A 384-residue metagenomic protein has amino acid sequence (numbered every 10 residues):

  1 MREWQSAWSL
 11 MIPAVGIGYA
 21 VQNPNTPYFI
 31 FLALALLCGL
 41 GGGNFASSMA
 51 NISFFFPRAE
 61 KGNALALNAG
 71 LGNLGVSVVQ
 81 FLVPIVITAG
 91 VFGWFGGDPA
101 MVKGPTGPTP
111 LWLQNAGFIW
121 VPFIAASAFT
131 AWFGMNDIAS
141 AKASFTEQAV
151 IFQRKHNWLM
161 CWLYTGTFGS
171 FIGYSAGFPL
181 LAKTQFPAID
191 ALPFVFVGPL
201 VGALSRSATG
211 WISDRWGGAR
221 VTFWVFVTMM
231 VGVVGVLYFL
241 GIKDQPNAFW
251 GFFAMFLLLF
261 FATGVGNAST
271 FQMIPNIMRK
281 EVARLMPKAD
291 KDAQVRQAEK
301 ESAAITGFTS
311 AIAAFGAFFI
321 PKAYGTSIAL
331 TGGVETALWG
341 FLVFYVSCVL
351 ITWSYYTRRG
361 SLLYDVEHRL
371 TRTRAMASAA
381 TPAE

Functional and structural regions predicted by a protein language model:
M1-W8, D214-M229: Cytoplasmic membrane-interface "Motif A"-like loop-to-helix N-cap segments of 12-TM Major Facilitator Superfamily
W8-P24, V227-Q245: C-terminal ends and interior cores of transmembrane alpha-helices in multi-pass membrane transporters/permeases
P13, P27-G43, N247-N267: Hydrophobic core of transmembrane alpha-helices in multi-pass small-molecule transporters, especially MFS/SLC-type
L32-L71: Cytoplasmic helix-loop-helix junction between adjacent transmembrane helices in 12-TM secondary transporters
G42, G62-F92, T306-I320: Glycine-rich segments within core transmembrane alpha-helices of 12-TM secondary carriers
T88-F92, I119-A141, V349-Y356: C-terminal membrane-cytosol helix-exit motif in multi-pass small-molecule transporters
N136-C161, T371-A380: Juxtamembrane intracellular "pre-TM" segments in multi-pass secondary transporters
R154-S207, N267, F271-Q272, I320: Extracytoplasmic gate region of multi-pass secondary transporters
